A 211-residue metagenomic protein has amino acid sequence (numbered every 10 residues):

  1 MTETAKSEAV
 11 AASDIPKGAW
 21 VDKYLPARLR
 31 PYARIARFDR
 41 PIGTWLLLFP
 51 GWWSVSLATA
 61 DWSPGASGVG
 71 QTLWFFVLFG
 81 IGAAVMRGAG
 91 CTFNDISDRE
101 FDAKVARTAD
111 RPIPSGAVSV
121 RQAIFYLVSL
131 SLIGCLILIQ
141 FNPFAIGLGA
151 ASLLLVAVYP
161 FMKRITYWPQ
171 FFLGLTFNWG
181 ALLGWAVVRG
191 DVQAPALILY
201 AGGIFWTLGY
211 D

Functional and structural regions predicted by a protein language model:
M1-A5: Soluble N-terminal domains of membrane-associated systems
S7-R30, C91, D95-V118, D211: Cytosolic, membrane-interface loops and tails of multi-pass inner-membrane proteins
R28-G43, A117: Membrane interfacial helix-start motif at the N-side
A33-R34, R111-P195: Intramembrane alpha-helical segments
R37-L57, N178: The first (N-terminal) embedded transmembrane alpha-helix
P50, A181-G184, D211: Hydrophobic cores of alpha-helical transmembrane segments in multi-pass inner/ER membrane proteins, independent
W52-S97, R107, S131-L138, I146-A157 (+1 more regions): Membrane-embedded alpha-helical segments that form the functional core of polytopic membrane enzymes, especially those
